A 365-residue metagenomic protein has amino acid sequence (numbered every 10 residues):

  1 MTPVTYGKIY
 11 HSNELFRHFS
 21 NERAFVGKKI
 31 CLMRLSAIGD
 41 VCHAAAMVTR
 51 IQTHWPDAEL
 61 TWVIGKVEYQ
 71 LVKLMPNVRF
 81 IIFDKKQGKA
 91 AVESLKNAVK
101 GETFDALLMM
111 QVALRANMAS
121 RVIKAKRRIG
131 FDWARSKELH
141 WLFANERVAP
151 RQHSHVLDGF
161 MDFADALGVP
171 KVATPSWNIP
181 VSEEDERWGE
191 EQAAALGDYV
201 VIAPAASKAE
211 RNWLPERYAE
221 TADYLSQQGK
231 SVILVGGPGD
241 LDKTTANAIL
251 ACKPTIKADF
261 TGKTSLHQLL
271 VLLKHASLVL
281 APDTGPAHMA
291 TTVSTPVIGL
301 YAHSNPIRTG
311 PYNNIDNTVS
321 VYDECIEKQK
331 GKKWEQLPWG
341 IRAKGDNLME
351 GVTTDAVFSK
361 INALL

Functional and structural regions predicted by a protein language model:
M1-L365: Catalytic machinery of carbohydrate-active enzymes, primarily nucleotide-sugar-dependent glycosyltransferases
